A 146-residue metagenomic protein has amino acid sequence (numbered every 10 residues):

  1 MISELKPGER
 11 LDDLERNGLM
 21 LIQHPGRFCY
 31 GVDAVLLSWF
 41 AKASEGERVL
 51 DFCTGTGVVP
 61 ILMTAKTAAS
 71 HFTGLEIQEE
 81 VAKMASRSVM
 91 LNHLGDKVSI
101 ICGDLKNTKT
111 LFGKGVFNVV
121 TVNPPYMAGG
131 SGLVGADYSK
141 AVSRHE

Functional and structural regions predicted by a protein language model:
I2-E45: Class I SAM-dependent transferase core
G46-C53: Conserved class I S-adenosyl-L-methionine
T56-A69: Conserved SAM-binding loop of SAM-dependent methyltransferases across substrates and taxa, primarily the Class I
H71-E76: Conserved SAM-binding motif I beta-strand of class I
Q78-E80: Conserved SAM/SAH-binding beta-strand->alpha-helix loop
S86-F112: S-adenosyl-L-methionine
F117-N123: Short SAM/SAH-binding signature in class I
P124-E146: Mobile active-site "lid"/loop adjacent to the S-adenosyl-L-methionine
